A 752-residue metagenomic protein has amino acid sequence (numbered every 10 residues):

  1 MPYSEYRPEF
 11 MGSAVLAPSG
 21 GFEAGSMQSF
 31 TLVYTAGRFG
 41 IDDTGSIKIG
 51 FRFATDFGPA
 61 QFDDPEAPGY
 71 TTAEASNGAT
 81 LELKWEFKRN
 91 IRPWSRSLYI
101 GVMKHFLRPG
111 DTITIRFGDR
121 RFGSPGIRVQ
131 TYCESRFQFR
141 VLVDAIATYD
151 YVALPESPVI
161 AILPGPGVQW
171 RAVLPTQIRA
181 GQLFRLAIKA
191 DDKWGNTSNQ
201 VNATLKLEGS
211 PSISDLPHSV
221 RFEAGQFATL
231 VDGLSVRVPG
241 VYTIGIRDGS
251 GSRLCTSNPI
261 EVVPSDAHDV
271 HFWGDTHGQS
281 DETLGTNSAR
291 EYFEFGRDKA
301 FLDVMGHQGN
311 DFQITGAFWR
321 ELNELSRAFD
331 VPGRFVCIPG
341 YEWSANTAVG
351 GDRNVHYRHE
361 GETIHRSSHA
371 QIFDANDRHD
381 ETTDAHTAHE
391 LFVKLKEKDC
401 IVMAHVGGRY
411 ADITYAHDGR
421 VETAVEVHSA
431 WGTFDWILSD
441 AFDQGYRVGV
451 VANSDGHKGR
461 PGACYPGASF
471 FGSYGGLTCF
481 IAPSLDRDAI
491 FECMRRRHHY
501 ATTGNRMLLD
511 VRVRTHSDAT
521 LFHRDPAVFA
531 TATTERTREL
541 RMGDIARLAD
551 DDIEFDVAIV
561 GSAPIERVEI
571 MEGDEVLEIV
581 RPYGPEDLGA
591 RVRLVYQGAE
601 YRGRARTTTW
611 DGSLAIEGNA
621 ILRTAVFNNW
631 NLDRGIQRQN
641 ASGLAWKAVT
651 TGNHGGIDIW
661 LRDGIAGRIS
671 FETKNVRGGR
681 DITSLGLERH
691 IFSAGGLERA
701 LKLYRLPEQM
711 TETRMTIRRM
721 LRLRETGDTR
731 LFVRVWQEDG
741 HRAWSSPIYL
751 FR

Functional and structural regions predicted by a protein language model:
M1-Q169: Ser/Thr/Pro/Gly-rich, low-complexity intrinsically disordered stalk/linker tracts of secreted and surface-exposed
M1-Y6, F10-S13, L154-W194, S198 (+1 more regions): Short S/T/G/P-enriched beta-strand
G20-M27, G40-I41, T176-Q182, R541-D550: Short, solvent-exposed loop/linker segments at the N-terminal edge of repeated beta-sheet extracellular domains
V33-G37, G50-R52, V173, R185-D191 (+1 more regions): Short edge beta-strand/loop segments characteristic of extracellular beta-sandwich folds
A36, V102-K104, Q177, L230-S235: Extracellular/luminal low-complexity segments enriched in Ser/Thr/Pro
R52, Q130, P175, T534-T537 (+1 more regions): Generic structural signal for alpha-helix starts
G181-R752: Extended, charged catalytic domains and RNA/DNA-binding interfaces, predominantly in divalent-metal-using enzymes
